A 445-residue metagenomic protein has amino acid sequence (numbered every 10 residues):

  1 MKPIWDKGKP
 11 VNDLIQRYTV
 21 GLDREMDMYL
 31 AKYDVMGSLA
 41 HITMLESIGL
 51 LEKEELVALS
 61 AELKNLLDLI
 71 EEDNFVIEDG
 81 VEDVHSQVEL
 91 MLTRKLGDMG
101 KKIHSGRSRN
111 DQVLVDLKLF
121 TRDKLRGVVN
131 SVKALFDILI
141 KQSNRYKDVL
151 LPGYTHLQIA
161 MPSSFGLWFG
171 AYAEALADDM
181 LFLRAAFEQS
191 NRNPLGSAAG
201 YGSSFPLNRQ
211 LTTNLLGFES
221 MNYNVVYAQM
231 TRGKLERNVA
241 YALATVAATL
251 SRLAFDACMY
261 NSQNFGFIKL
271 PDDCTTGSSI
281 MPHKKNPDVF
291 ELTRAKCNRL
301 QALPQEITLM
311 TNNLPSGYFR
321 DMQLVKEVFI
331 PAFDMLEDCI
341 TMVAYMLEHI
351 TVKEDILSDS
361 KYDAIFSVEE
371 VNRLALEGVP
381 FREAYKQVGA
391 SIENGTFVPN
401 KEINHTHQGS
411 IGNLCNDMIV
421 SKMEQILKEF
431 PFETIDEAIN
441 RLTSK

Functional and structural regions predicted by a protein language model:
M1-G202, L207-T213, T276-G277, L292 (+4 more regions): A helix-coil-helix interface module used to build multimeric assemblies and to scaffold catalytic/cofactor sites
M1-G37, D98-M99, G266, M281-K445: Glycine-rich cofactor/substrate-binding loops
H41, E62, L66-L69, M91 (+13 more regions): Generic, well-ordered alpha-helical scaffold segments in large soluble proteins
T43-L51, L167, R237-T245, E369-E377: Short, well-ordered beta-strand elements within core beta-sheets of diverse protein domains
A58-A61, V226-T231, Q387-S391: Short linear loop/turn motifs
K118-L125, V129-N130, N144, P152 (+4 more regions): Charged, flexible cofactor/metal-binding loops and thiol motifs
